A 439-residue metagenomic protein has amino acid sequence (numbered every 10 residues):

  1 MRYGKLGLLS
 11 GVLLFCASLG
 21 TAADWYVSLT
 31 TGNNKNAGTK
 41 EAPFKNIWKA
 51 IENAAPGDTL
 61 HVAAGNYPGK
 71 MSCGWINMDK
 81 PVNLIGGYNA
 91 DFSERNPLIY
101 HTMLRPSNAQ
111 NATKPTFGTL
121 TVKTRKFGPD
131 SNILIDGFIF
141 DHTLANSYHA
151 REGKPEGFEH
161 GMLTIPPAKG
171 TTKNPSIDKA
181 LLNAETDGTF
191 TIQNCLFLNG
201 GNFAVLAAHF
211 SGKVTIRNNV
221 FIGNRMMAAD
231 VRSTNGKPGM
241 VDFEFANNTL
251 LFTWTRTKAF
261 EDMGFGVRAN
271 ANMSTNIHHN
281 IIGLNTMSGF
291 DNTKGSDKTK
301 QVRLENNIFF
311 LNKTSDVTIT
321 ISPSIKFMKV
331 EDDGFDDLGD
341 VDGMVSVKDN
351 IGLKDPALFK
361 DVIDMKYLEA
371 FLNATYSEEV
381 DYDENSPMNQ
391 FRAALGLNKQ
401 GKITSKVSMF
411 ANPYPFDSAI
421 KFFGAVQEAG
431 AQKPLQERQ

Functional and structural regions predicted by a protein language model:
M1-L9: Bacterial N-terminal signal peptides that target proteins for export
G20-W48, N66: Right-handed parallel beta-helix/beta-solenoid
W48, P56-E94: N-terminal extracellular ligand-recognition/capping segment immediately after the signal peptide
M71-C73, E94, N108-A109, K114-F117 (+10 more regions): Short glycine/acidic-rich loop motifs that flank beta-strands on beta-rich extracellular proteins
V82-G170: Right-handed parallel beta-helix/beta-spiral solenoid domain characteristic of secreted/periplasmic
G86, S131-L144, G161-G170, D187-G201 (+6 more regions): Right-handed parallel beta-helix
S93-M103, S107-A109, D297-Q439: Acidic, glycine- and Ser/Thr-rich low-complexity intrinsically disordered tracts in extracellular/secreted proteins
